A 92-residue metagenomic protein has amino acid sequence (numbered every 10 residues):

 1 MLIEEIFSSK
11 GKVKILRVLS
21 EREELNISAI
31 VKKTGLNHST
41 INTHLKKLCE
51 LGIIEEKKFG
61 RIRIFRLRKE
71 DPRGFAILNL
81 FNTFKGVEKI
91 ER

Functional and structural regions predicted by a protein language model:
M1-K14: Short alpha-helical segments that sit at the start of domains
R22-N26: Short capping segments at the starts of secondary-structure elements
A29-K32: A short acidic, leucine-rich amphipathic alpha-helix
S39: Key DNA-contact positions within bacterial/archaeal DNA-binding proteins
H44: Residues within the DNA-recognition helix of helix-turn-helix
C49-F59: A short, conserved structural fragment
K58-I64, E70: Short, Lys/Arg-rich nucleic-acid/phosphate-binding segment
K69-R92: Amphipathic alpha-helical dimerization/coiled-coil segments that flank or bridge DNA-binding/regulatory modules
